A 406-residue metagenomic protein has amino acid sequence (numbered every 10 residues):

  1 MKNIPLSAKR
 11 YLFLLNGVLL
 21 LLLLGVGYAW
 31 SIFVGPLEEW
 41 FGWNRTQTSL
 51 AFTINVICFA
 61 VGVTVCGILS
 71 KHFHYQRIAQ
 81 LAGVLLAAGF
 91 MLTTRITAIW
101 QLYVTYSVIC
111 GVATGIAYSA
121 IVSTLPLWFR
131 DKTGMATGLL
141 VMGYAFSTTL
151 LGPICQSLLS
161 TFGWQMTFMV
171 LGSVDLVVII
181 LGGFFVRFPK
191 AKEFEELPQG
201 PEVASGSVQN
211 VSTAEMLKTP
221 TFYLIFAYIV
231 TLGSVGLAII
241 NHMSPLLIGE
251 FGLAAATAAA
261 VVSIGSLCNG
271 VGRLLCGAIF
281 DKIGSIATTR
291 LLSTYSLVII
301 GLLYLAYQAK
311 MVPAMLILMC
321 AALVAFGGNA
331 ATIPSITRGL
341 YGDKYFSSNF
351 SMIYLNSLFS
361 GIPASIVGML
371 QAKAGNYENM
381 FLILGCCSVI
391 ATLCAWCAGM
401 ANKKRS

Functional and structural regions predicted by a protein language model:
W30-V34, A214-C276, A364: Extracytoplasmic gate region of multi-pass secondary transporters
L37, I116-F129, A136-T137, G328-Y341: Intracellular juxtamembrane helix-capping segments at the cytosolic ends of symmetry-related transmembrane helices
L37-E38, L69-S70, L150-F162, T167 (+3 more regions): Interfacial helix-cap and linker-helix signal at transmembrane-aqueous boundaries of multi-pass secondary transporters
V61-I99: Conserved MFS/SLC helix-loop-helix module at the cytosolic interface between two early adjacent transmembrane helices
Q101-I116, V230, A314-G327: Hydrophobic core of transmembrane alpha-helices in multi-pass small-molecule transporters, especially MFS/SLC-type
Y144-A191: Helix-loop-helix hairpin linking two adjacent transmembrane segments in secondary transporters
T257, S263-N269, L274-L275, F280-I333: C-terminal transmembrane helical hairpin of 12-TM major facilitator-type secondary transporters
L340-A374: A late C-terminal transmembrane helix in Major Facilitator Superfamily
